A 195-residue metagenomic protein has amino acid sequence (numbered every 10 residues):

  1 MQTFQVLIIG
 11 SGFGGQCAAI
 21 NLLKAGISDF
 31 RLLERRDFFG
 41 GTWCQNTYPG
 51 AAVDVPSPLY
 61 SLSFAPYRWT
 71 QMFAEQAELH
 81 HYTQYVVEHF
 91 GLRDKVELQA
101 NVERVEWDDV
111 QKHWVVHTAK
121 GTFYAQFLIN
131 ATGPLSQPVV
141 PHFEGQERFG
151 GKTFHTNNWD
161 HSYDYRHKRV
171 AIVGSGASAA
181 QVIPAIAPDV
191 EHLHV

Functional and structural regions predicted by a protein language model:
T3, L7-I9, F13, C17-L32 (+3 more regions): Rossmann-like dinucleotide-binding core of oxidoreductases
D37-F38, C44: K/E-rich alpha-helical interaction surfaces of small helical-bundle regulatory domains
F39, Y48, V102, W159: Hydrophobic pocket-lining residues within nucleotide cofactor-binding pockets
C44-Y82: Glycine-rich active-site loop/strand segments that organize a redox cofactor
Q71-S136: Feature captures the FAD/FMN-dependent oxidoreductase FAD-binding
